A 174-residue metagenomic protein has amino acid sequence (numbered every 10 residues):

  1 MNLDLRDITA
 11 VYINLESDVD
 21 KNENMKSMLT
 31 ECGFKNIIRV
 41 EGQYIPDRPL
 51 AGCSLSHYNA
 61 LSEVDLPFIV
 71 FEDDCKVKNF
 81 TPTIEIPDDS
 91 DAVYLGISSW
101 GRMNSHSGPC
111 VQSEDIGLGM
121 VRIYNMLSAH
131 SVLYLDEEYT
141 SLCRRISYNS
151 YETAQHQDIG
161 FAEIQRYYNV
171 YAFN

Functional and structural regions predicted by a protein language model:
M1-F71, C75-N174: An acidic/histidine-cluster motif and surrounding catalytic segment that typifies divalent-metal-assisted enzyme active
